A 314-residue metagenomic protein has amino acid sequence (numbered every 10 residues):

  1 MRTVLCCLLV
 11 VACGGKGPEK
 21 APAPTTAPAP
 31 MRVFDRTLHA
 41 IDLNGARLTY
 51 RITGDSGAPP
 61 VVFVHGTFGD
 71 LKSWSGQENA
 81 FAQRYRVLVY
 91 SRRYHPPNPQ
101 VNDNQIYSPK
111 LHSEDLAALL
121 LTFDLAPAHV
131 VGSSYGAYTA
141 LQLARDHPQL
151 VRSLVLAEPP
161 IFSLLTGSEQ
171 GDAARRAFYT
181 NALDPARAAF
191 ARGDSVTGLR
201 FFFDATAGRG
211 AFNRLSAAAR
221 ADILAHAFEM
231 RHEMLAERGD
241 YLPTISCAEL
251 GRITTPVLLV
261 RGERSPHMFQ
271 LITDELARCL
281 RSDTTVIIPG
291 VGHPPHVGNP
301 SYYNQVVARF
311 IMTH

Functional and structural regions predicted by a protein language model:
G14-G17: Bacterial signal peptide processing site
A29-R47: N-terminal cap/lid segment of alpha/beta-hydrolase-fold proteins
A46-Q105: Conserved HGGG/HGGXW glycine-rich cap/lid loop of the alpha/beta-hydrolase fold
L88-Y135, Q305: Active-site loop/oxyanion-hole signature of alpha/beta-hydrolase fold enzymes
A126-L165, E169: Conserved hydrolase catalytic core segment
A191-H232: Conserved alpha/beta-hydrolase catalytic His-Asp/Glu region
A219-E275, T284-I287: Conserved serine/cysteine hydrolase catalytic core
S282-H314: Catalytic active-site module of serine/aspartate enzymes centered on a nucleophile-bearing elbow/loop
